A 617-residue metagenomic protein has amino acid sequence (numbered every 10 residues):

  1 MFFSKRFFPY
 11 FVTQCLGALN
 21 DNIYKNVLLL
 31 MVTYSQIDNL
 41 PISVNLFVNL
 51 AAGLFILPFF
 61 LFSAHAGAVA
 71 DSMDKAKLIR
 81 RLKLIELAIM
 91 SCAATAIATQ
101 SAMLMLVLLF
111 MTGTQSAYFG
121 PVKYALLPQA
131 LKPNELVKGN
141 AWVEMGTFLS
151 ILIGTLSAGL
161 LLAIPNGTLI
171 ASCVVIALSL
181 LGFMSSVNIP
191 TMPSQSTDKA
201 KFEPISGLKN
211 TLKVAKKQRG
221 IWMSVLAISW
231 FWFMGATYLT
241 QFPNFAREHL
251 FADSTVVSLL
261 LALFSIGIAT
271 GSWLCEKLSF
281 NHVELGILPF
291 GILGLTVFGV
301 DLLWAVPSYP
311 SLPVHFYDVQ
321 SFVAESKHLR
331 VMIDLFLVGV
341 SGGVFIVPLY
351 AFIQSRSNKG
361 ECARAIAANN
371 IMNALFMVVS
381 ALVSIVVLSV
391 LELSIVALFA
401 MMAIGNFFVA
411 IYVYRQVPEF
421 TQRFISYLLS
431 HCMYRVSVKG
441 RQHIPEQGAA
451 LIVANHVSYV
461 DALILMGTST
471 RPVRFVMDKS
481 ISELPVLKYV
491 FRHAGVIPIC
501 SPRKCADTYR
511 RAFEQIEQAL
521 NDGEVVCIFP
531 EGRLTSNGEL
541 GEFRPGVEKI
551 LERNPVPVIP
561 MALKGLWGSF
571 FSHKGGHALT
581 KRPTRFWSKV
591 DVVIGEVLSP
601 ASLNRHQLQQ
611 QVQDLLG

Functional and structural regions predicted by a protein language model:
M1-F8, T191-A227, H249, H315-V323: Juxtamembrane intracellular "pre-TM" segments in multi-pass secondary transporters
F8-K25, A51-I89, L104-A163, S185 (+7 more regions): Substrate-agnostic recognition of the 12-TM MFS/MFS-like secondary transporter fold
V27-N39, C92-T99, L152-V175, E248-H249 (+2 more regions): Transmembrane alpha-helix termini and helix-breaking/packing motifs in multi-pass membrane transporters
L84-Q100, L293-A324: C-terminal ends and interior cores of transmembrane alpha-helices in multi-pass membrane transporters/permeases
A125, Q129, V175-F202, V306-Y309 (+1 more regions): Helix-loop junctions on the cytosolic side of multi-pass membrane transporters, especially the intracellular loop
L169-V187, V396-I411: Symmetry-related core transmembrane helices of the 12-TM Major Facilitator Superfamily/SLC fold
E446-A506: Catalytic core of membrane glycerolipid acyltransferases/transacylases, capturing the structured, soluble-facing
S536-H606: A cross-family acyltransferase "interaction/gating" segment
